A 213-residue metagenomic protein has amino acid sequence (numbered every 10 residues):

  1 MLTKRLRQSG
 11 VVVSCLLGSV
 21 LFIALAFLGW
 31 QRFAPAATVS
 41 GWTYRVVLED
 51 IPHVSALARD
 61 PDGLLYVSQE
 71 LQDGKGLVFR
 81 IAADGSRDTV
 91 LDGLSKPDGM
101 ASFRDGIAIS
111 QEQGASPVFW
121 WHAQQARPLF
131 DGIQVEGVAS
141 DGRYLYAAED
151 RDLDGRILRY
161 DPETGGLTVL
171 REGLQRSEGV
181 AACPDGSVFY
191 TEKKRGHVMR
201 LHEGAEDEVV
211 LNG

Functional and structural regions predicted by a protein language model:
L2-S19: N-terminal Sec-pathway targeting helices
F22-T38: Membrane-interface motif at the C-terminal end of an N-terminal transmembrane signal
P35-I51: A short helix->beta-strand "capping" segment at the edge of beta-propeller domains
T43-L48, S86-L91, Q125-F130, G166-R171 (+1 more regions): A short beta-strand motif characteristic of beta-propeller blades
D50-D62, K75, G93-Q111, A115 (+5 more regions): Beta-rich, blade/repeat-based domains predominating in secreted/periplasmic proteins but also intracellular
Q69-A82: Beta-propeller domains
I81-S86, W121-Q125, Y160-G165, L201-A205: Short loop/turn segments that connect beta-strands within beta-propeller blades
